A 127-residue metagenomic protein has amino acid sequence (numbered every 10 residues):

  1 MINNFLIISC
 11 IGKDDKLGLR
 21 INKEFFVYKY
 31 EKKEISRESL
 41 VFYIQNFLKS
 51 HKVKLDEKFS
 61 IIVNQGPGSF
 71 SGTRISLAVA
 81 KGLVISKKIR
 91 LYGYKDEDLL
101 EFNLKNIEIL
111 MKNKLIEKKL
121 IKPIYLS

Functional and structural regions predicted by a protein language model:
M1-F42, S50-D56, I89-S127: Oxyanion-binding and handling regions
K13, G66-P67: Short glycine-rich anion-binding loops that position phosphate/pyrophosphate groups of nucleotides and phosphorylated
K32, G68-S69: A generic structural signal for short
S60-Q65, S71-I89: DPxDG-like acidic metal-binding loop motif
S69-F70, E101: Short, active-site-adjacent cap segments at secondary-structure transitions
